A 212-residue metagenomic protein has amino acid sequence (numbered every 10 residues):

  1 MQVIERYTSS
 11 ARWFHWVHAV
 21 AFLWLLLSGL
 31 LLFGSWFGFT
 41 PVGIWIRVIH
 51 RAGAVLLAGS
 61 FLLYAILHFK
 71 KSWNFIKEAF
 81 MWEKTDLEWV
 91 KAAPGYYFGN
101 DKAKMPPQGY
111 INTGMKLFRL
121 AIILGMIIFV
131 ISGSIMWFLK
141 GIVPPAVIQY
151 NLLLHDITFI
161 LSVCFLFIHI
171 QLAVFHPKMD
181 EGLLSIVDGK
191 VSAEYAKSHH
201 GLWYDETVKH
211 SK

Functional and structural regions predicted by a protein language model:
M1-K212: Membrane-embedded alpha-helical bundles that constitute the cytochrome b-like, heme-associated redox core of multi-pass
